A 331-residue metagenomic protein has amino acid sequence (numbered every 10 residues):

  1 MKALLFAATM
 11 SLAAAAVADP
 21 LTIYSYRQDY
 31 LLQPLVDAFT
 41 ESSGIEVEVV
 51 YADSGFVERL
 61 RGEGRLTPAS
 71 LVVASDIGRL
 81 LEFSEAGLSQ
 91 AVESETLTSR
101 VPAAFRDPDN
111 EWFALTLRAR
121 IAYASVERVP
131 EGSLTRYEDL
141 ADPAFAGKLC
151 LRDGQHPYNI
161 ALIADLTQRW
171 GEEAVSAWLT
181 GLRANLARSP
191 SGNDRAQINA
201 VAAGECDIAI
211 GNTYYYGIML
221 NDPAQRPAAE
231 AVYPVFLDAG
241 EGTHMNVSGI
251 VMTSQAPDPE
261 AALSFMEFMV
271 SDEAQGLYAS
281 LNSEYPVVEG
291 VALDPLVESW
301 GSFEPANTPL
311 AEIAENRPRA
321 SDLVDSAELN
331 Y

Functional and structural regions predicted by a protein language model:
A13-A15: N-terminal signal peptide c-region/cleavage motif recognized by signal peptidases
D19-L81: Early extracytoplasmic/lumenal segment of secretory-pathway proteins
Y24-R27, P108-D109, A124-V126, G132 (+3 more regions): Short beta-strand->loop
T67-V72, Q90-A122, E138, C150-L151: A structural signal for short loop-to-beta-strand junctions that line the ligand-binding cleft of periplasmic/secreted
Y123-R128, M245-D258, L277-S280: A bilobed periplasmic-binding-protein/Venus flytrap-type ligand-binding module shared by bacterial periplasmic
G147-Q155, F268-A292: Periplasmic-binding protein-like
Y158, D165, R169-F236: Ligand-binding pocket segment of bilobal, Venus flytrap-like solute-binding proteins
E173-V175, E284-Y331: An extracytoplasmic/periplasmic, membrane-proximal ligand-sensing/linker region
